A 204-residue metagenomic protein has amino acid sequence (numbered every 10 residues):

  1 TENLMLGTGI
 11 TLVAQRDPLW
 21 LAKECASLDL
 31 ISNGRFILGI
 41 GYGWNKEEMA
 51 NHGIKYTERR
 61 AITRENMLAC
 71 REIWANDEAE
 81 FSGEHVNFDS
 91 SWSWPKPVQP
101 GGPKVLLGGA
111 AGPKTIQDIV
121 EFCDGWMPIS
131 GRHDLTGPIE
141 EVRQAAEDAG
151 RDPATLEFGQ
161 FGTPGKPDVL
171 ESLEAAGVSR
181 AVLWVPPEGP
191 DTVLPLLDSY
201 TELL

Functional and structural regions predicted by a protein language model:
T1-L204: Active-site-adjacent structural elements that line small-molecule/cofactor binding pockets in enzymes
